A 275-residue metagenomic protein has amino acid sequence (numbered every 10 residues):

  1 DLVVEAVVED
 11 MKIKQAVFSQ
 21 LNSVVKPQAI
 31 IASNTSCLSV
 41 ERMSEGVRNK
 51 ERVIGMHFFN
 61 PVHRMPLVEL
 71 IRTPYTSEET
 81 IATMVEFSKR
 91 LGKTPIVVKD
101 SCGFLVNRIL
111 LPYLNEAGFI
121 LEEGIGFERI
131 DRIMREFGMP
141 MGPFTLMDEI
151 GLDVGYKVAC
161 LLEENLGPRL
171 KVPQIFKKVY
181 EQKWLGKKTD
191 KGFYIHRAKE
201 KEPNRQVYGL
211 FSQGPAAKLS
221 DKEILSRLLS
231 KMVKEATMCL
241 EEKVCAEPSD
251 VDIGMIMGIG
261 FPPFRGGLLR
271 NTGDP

Functional and structural regions predicted by a protein language model:
D1-P275: N-terminal glycine-rich phosphate-binding loop for ADP-containing cofactors
